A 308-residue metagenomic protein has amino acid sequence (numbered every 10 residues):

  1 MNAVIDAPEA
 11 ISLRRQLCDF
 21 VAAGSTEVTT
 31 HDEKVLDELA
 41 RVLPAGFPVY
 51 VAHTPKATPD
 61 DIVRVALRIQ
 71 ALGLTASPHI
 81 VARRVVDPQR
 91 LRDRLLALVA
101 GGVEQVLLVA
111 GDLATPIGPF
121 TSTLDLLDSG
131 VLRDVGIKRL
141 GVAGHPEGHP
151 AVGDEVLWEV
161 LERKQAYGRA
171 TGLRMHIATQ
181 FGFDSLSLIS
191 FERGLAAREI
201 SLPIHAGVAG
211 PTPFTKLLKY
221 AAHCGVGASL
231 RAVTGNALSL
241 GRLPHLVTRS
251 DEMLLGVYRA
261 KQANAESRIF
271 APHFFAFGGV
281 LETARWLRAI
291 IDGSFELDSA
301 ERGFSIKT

Functional and structural regions predicted by a protein language model:
N2-L161, A166: Active-site beta->alpha loop and helix N-cap motifs at the rims of alpha/beta catalytic domains
V28, T54, R83, G153 (+4 more regions): Glycine- and other small-residue-rich loops at beta-strand/loop junctions that grip anionic moieties
V28-D32, S122-E147, V160-A166, R198-Q262 (+2 more regions): Active-site pocket-lining/capping segments in soluble small-molecule metabolic enzymes
R68-A71, L95-A100, A170, E192-S201 (+1 more regions): Short, surface-exposed basic-aromatic patches at helix termini and helix-loop junctions that form
V86-D87, A114-S122, T179-E192, F214 (+2 more regions): Active-site glycine- and acidic-residue-rich loops that bind and position anionic ligands or nucleotide-like cofactors
E104, M175, F270: Short acidic/polar active-site loop segments enriched in Thr and Asp
E155-A170, R174-A196: Hydrophobic, aromatic-enriched interface-forming segments
Q262-V280: Substrate-binding cleft of secreted/luminal carbohydrate-active enzymes
